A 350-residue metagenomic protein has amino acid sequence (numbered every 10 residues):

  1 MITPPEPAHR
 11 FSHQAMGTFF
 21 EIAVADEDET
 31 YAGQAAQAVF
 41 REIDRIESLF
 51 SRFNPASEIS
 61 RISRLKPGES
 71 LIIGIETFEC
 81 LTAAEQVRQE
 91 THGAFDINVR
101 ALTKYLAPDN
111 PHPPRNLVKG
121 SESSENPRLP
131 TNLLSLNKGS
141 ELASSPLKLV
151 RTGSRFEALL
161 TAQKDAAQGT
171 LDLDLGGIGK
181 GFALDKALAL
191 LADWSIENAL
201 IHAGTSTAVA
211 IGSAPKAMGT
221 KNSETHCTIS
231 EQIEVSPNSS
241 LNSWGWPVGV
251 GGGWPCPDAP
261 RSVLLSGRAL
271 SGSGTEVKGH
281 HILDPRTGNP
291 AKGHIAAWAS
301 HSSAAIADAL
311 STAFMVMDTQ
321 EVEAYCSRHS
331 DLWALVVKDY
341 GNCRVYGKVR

Functional and structural regions predicted by a protein language model:
M1-R350: Mature catalytic core of soluble alpha/beta enzymes
